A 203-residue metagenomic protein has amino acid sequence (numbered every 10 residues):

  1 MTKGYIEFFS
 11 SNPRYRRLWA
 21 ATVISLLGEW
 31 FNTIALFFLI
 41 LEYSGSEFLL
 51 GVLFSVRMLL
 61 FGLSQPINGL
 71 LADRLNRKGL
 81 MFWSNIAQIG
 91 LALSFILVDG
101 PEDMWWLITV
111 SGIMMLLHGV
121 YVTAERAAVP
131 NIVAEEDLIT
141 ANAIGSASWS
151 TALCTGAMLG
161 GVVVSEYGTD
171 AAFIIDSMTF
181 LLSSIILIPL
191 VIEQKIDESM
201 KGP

Functional and structural regions predicted by a protein language model:
M1-P203: Alpha-helical transmembrane-bundle signature of multi-pass membrane transport and export proteins
